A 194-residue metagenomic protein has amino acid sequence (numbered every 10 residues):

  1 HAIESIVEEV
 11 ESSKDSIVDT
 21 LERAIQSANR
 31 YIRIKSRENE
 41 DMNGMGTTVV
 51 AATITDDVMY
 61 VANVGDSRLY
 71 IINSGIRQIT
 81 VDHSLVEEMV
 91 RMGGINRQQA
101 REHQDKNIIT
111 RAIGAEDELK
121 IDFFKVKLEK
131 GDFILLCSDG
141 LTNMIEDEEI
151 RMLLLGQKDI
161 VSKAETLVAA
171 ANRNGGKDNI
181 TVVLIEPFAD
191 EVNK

Functional and structural regions predicted by a protein language model:
H1-K194: PP2C/PPM-type serine/threonine phosphatase catalytic domain
